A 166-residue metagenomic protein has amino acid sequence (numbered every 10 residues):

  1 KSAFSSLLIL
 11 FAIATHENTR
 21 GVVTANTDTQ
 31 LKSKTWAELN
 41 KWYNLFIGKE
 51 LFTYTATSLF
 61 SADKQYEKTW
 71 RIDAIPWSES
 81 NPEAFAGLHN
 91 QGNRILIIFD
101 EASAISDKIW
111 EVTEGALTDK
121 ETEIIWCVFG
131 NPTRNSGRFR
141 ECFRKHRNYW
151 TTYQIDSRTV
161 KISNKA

Functional and structural regions predicted by a protein language model:
K1-A166: Phosphate/NTP-binding elements of NTP-utilizing enzymes
